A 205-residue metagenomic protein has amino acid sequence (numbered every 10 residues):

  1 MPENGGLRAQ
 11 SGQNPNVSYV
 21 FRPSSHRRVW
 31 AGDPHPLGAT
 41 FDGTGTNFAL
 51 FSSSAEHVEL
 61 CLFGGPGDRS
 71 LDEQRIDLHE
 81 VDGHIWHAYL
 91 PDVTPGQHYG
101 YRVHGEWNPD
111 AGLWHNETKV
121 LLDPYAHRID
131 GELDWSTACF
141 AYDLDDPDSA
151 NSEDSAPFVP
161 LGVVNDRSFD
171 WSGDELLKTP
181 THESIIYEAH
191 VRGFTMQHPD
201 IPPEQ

Functional and structural regions predicted by a protein language model:
L7-D42, E73, V81-I85, D92-Y187 (+1 more regions): The feature marks proteins involved in alpha-glucan
T44-F48: Structural beta-strand segments of beta-rich domains
A49-F51, Y89-P91: Surface-exposed loop and edge beta-strand positions of immunoglobulin-like domains
F51-H57: Short proline/glycine-enriched turn/loop motifs at strand-loop junctions of beta-rich domains
E59-C61: Beta-strand signatures of extracellular beta-sandwich domains
F63-R69: Change "in extracellular beta-sheet-rich domains … of secreted and cell-surface proteins" to "in beta-sheet-rich domains
G64, E80-V81: Nucleic acid-processing catalytic cores of prokaryotic defense/repair systems
